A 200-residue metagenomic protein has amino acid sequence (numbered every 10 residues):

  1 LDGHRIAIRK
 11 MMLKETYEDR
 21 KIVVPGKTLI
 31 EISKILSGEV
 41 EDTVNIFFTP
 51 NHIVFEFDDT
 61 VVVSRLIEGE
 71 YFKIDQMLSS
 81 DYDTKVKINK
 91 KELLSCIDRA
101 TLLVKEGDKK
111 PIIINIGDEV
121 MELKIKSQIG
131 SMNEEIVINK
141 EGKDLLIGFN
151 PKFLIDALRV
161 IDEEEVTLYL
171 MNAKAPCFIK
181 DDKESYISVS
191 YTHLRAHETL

Functional and structural regions predicted by a protein language model:
L1-R5, M11-V54, I67-Q128, V137-A175 (+1 more regions): DNA replication sliding-clamp ring fold and its partner-interaction surfaces
D59, I129, K183-E184: Glycine-centered tight beta-turn/hairpin loop motif at sheet-sheet or coil-to-beta transitions
P176-V189: C-terminal interaction segments
T192-T199: Conserved small/polar residues in nucleotide/adenosyl-binding loops
